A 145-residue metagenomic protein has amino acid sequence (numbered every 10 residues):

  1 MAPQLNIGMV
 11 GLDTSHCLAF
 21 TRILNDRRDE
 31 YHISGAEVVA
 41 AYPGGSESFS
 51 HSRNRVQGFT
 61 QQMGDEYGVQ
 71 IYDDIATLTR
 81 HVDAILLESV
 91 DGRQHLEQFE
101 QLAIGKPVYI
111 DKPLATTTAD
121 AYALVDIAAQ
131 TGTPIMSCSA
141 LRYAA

Functional and structural regions predicted by a protein language model:
M1-I104, A121-Y122, Q130-T131: N-terminal glycine-/serine-/threonine-rich beta1-alpha1-beta2 phosphate-ribose binding loop of Rossmann-like
G8, K112, C138: Conserved short-loop catalytic and cofactor-binding motifs
D73, I110, I135-S137: Hydrophobic residues in well-ordered beta-strands that form the structural core
A76, D91, P113-L114, A140: Proline- and acidic/polar-enriched loop/turn elements at helix boundaries
P107, K112-P113: Short helix/strand-capping hinge loops at secondary-structure junctions that flank key functional elements
A115-A145: A contiguous active-site-proximal alpha/beta segment in oxidoreductase catalytic domains
